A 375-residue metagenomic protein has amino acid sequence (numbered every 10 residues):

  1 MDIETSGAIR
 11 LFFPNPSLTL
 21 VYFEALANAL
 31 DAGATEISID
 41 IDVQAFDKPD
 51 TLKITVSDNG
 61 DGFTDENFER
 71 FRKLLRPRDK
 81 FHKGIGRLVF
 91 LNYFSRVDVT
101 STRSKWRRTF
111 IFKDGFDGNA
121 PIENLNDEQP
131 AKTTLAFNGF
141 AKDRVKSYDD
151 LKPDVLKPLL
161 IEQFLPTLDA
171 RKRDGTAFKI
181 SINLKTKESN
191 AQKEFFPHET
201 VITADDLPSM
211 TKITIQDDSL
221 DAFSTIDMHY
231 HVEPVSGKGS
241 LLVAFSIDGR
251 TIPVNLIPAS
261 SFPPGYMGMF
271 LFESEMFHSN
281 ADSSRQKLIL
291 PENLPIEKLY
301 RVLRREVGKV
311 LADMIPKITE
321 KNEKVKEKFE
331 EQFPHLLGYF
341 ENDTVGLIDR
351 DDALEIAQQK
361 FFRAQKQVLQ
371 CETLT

Functional and structural regions predicted by a protein language model:
M1-A34, S38, D42-V43, D65-R72: Bergerat-fold GHKL ATPase/HATPase_c domain
I41-V43, I85-R87, A120-L125, L168 (+2 more regions): Catalytic micro-motifs at enzyme active sites that drive phosphoryl/nucleotidyl and oxygen chemistry
V43-I54: Short beta-strand-loop-beta element adjacent to the nucleotide/active-site pocket used for signaling
D58: Acidic ATP/Mg2+-coordinating residue in the GHKL
D61: Glycine-rich G1-box
N67, I111-N119, S189-V232: A broadly used, surface-exposed interaction patch
P77-I202: GHKL-type ATPase core
S224-L374: GHKL/Bergerat-fold ATPase module
